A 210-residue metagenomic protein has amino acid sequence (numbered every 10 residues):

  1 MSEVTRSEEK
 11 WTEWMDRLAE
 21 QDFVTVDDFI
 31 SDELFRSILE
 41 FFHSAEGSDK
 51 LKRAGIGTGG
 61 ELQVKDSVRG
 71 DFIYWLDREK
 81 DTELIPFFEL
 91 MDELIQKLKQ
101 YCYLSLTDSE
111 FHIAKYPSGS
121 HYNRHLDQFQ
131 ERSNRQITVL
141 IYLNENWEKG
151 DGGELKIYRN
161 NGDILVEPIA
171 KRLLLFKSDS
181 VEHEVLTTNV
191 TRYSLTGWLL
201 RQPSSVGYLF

Functional and structural regions predicted by a protein language model:
M1-T138, Y142-L173, S180-F210: Fe(II)/2-oxoglutarate oxygenase catalytic core
